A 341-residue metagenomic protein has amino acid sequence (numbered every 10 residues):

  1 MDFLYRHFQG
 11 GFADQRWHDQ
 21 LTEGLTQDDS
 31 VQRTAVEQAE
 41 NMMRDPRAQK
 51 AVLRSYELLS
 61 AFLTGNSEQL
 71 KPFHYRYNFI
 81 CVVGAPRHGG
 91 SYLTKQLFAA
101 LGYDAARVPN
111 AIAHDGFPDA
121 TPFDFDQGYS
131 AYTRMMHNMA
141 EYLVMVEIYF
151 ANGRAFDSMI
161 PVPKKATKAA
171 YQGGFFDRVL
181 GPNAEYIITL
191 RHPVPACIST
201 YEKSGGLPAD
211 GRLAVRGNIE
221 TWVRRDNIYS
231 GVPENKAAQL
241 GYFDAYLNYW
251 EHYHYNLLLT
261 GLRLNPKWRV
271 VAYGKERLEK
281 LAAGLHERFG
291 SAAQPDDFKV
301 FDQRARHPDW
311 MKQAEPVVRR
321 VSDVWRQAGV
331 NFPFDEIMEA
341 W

Functional and structural regions predicted by a protein language model:
M1-I148: PAPS-dependent sulfotransferase catalytic core
R33, N41, D45-Q49, K299-W341: C-terminal accessory extensions appended to soluble enzyme cores
C81-G84, D104-V108, V162-K165, E185-L190 (+1 more regions): A structural signal for short, well-ordered beta-strand segments and their strand-loop junctions that often border
Q96-Q172, R178-V179, L213-A237, V330 (+1 more regions): PAPS-dependent sulfation machinery
L97, L101, Y149-G153, L180 (+3 more regions): Hydrophobic, Leu/Ile/Phe/Ala-enriched alpha-helical segments that form helix-helix packing faces
P109-A111, I187-L190, P295-R304: A generic structural motif
A166-Y171, E276-R277, Q303-R304, D309: Short beta->alpha connector loops
A169-P295: PAPS-dependent sulfotransferase catalytic domain
